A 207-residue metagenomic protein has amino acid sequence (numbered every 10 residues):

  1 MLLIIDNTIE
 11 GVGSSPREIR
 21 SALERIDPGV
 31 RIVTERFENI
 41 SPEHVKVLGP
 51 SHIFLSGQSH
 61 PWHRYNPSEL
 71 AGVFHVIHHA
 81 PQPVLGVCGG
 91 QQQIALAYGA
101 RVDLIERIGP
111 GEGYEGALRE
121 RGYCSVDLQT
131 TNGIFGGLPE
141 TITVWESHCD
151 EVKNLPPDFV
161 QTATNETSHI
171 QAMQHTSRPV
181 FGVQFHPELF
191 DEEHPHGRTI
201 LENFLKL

Functional and structural regions predicted by a protein language model:
L2-D27: Short, charged N-terminal beta->alpha structural module
I4-D6, T34, E146-S147, Q184: Short beta-strand segments
I5-N7, F37, G89: Cofactor-binding loop segments of dinucleotide-utilizing enzymes, especially the Rossmann-like FAD- and NAD(P)+-binding
T8-G11, V183-L207: Acyltransferase
G11, H60-W62, Q91, V152-K153 (+1 more regions): Glycine-rich nucleotide phosphate-binding loop and flanking beta-alpha elements of Rossmann-like dinucleotide-binding
E18, G72-H75, V160, T199-N203: Alpha-helical elements of Rossmann-like donor-binding domains used by nucleotide-donor carbohydrate transfer enzymes
R20-G86, Y98: Flexible gly/pro-rich beta->alpha loop and the following alpha-helix that scaffold active-site loops
P83-L85, L96-P195: Pocket-forming structural segment of enzyme catalytic cores
